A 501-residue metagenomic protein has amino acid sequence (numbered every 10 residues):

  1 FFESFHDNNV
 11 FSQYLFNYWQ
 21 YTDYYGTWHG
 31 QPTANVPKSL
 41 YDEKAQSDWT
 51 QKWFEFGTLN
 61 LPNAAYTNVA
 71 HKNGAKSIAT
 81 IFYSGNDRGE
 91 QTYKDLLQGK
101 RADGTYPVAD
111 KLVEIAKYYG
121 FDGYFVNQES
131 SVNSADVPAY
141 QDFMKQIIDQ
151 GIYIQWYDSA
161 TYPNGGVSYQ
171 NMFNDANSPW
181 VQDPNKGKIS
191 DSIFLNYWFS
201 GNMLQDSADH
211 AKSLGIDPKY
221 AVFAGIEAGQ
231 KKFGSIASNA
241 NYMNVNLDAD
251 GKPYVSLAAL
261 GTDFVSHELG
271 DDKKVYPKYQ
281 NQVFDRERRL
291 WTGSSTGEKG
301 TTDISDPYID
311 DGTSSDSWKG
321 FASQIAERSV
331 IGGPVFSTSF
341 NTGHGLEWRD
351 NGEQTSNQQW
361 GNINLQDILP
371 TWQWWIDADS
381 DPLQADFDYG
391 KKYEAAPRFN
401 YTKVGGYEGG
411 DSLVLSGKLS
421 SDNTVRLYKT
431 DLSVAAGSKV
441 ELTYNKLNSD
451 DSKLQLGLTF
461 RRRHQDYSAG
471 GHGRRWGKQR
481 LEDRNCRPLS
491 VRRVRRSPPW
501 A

Functional and structural regions predicted by a protein language model:
F1-D206: Chitinase-like catalytic core of GlcNAc-active glycosidases
W19, Y118-G120, P218, G251 (+3 more regions): Solvent-exposed loop and beta-edge segments used for protein-protein assembly and interaction
Y21, I189, Y220, P253 (+3 more regions): Residues that flank catalytic or metal-binding motifs in active/ligand-binding sites
N127-D303: Substrate-binding surface in catalytic domains of secreted glycosidases
V222-G390: Substrate-binding cleft of secreted/luminal carbohydrate-active enzymes
T371-W372, I376-D379, L413, N423-R462 (+2 more regions): Extra-cytoplasmic beta-strand recognition segments
G390-R426, G471-G473: Short carbohydrate-recognition loop motifs
H464-A501: Extracellular carbohydrate recognition and processing domains and analogous Trp-centered ligand-binding platforms
